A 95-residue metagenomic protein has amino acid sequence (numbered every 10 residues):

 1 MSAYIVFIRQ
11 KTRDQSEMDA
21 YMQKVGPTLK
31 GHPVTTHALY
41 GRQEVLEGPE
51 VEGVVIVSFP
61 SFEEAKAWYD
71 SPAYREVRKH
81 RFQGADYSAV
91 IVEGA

Functional and structural regions predicted by a protein language model:
M1-G53, P60-A67, E93-A95: Short S/T/G/P-rich N-terminal loop/turn motif that feeds into the first structured element of a domain
F62-V90: C-terminal structural segments of small proteins and small subunits
